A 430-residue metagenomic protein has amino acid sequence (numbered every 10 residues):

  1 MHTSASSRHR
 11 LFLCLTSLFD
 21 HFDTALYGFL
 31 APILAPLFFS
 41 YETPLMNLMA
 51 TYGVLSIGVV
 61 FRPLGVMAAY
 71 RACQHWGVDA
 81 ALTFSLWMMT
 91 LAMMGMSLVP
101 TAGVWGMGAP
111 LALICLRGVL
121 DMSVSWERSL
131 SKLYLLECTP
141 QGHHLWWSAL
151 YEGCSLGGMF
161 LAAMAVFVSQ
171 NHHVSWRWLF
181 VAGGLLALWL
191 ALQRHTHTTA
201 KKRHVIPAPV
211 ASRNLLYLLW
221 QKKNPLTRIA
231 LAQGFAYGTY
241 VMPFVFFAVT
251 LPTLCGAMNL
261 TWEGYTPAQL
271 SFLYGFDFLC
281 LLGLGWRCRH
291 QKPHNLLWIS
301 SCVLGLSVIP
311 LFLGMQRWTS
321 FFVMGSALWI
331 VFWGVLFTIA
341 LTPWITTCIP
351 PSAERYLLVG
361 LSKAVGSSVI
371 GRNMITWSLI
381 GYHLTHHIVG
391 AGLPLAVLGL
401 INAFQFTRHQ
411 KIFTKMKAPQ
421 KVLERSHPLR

Functional and structural regions predicted by a protein language model:
G28, K223-D277, I370-M374: Extracytoplasmic gate region of multi-pass secondary transporters
A31-L64: Extracellular/periplasmic helix-loop-helix junction of adjacent transmembrane segments in MFS-like secondary
L64-V78, C280-P293: Helix-to-loop junctions at the C-terminal end of transmembrane segments in multipass secondary transporters
W87-W105, V303-R317: C-terminal ends and interior cores of transmembrane alpha-helices in multi-pass membrane transporters/permeases
W105-S125, F321-F337: Hydrophobic core of transmembrane alpha-helices in multi-pass small-molecule transporters, especially MFS/SLC-type
I114-G153: Cytoplasmic helix-loop-helix junction between adjacent transmembrane helices in 12-TM secondary transporters
V124, H143-Q170, L186, G360-M374: Glycine-rich segments within core transmembrane alpha-helices of 12-TM secondary carriers
N295-A340: C-terminal transmembrane helical hairpin of 12-TM major facilitator-type secondary transporters
